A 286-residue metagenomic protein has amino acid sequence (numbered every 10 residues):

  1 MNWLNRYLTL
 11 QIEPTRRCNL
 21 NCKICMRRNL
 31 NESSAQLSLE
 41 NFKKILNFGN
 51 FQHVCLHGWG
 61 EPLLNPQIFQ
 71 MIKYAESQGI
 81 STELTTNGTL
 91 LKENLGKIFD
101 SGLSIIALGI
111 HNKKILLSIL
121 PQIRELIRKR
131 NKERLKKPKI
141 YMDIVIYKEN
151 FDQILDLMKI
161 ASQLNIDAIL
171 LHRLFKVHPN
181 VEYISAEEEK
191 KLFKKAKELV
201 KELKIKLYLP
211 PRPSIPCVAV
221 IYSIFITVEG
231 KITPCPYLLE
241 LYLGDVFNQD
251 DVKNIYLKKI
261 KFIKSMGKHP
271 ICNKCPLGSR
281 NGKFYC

Functional and structural regions predicted by a protein language model:
M1-I105, I184-L192: Conserved alpha-helical substructure of the radical SAM core
M1-R6, R28, T233-C286: Flexible mid-to-C-terminal extensions adjoining Fe-S/redox cofactors in radical SAM and related proteins
L4-Y7, G49, L126, A161 (+1 more regions): Generic hydrophobic alpha-helical membrane-segment signal
L4-Y7, R17, V218-A219, T227 (+1 more regions): A generic fold-level signal
E13, E32-E40, C55, Q78-S81 (+3 more regions): Radical SAM enzyme [4Fe-4S]-AdoMet core and its adjacent flexible, acidic and glycine-rich loops/tails across
P14, C18-N21, P213, K231 (+2 more regions): Secretory pathway export signals and precursors
N29, G60, L209-P213, K259-I260: Short, well-ordered turn and helix-capping elements at secondary-structure junctions
L46, Y208-L209, T227, I263-G267: Secretory-pathway extracellular proteins and peptide precursors enriched for disulfide-bonded cysteines
